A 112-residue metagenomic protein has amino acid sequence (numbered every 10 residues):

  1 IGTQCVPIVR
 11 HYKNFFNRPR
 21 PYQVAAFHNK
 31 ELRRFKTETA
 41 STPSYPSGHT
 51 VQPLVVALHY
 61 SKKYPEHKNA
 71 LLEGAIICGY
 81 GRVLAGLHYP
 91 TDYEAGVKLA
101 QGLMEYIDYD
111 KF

Functional and structural regions predicted by a protein language model:
I1-H88, K98, Y106-Y109: Hydrophobic alpha-helical bundle signature of multipass membrane enzymes
A95: Short, active-site-adjacent segments that bind or coordinate small-molecule cofactors and metal centers
